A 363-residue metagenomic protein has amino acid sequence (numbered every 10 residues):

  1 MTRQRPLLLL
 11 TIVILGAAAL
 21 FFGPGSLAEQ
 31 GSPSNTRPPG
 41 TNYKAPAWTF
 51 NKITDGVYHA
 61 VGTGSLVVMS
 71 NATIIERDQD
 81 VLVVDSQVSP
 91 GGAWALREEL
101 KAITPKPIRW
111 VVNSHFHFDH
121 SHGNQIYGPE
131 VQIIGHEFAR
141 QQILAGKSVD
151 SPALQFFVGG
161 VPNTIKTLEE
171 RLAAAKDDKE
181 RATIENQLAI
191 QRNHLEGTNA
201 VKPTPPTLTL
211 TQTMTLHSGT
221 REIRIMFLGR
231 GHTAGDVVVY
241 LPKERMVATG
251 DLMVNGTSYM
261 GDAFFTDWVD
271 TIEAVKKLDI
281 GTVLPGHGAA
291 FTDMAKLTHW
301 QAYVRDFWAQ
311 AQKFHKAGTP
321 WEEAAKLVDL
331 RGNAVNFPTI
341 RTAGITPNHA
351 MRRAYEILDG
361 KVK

Functional and structural regions predicted by a protein language model:
T2-T11: Bacterial N-terminal signal peptides that target proteins for export
I14-G16, L20-P24, A28-G40, G159 (+3 more regions): Accessory terminal helices/loops
F50-E99, V237-T249: Conserved beta-strand hairpin/beta-sheet module of binuclear metal-dependent hydrolase folds, prominently
N51-I53, I75, T213-S218, P285: Short acidic-hydrophobic surface loop/beta-edge motif
T54-H59, T213, R221-R224: Short, hydrophobic/aromatic-rich segments at coil-to-beta transitions
G56, I75, D85, L100 (+10 more regions): Divalent metal-coordination and catalytic microenvironments
D80-L82, S86-P90, T215, E222-D306 (+1 more regions): Metallo-beta-lactamase
E98-P206, T215, A309: Active-site HxH/HxHxD metal-binding segment of metal-dependent hydrolases
